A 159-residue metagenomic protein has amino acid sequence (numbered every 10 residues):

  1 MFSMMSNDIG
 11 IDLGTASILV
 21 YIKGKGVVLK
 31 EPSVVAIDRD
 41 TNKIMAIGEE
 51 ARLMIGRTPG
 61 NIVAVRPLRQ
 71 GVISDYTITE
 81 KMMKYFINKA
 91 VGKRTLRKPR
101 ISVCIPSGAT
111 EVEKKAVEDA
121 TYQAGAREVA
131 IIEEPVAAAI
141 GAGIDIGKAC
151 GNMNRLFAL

Functional and structural regions predicted by a protein language model:
M1-L159: Nucleotide/phosphate-binding catalytic cleft detector across ATP-hydrolyzing and phosphate-transferring enzymes
